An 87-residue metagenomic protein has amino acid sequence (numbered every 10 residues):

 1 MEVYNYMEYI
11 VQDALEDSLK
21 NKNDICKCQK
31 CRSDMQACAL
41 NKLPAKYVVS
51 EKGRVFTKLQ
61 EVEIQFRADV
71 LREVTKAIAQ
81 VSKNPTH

Functional and structural regions predicted by a protein language model:
M1-H87: Charged, amphipathic alpha-helical regulatory modules used for macromolecular assembly or allosteric control
